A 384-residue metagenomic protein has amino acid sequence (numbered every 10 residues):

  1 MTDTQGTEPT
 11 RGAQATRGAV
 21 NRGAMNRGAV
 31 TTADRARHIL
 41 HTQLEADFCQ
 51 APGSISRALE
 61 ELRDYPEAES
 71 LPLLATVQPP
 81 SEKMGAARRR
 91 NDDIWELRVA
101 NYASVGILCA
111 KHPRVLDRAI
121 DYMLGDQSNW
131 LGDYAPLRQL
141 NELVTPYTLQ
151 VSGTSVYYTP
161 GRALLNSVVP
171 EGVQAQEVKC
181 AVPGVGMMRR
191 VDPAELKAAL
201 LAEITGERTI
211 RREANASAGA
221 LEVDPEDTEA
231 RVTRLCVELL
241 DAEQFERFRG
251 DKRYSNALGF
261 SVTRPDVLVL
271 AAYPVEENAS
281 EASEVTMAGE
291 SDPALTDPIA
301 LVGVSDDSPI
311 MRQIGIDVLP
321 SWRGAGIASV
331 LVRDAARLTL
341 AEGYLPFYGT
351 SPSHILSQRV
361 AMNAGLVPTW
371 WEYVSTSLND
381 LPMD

Functional and structural regions predicted by a protein language model:
D3-V30, N278-G289: Compositionally biased, intrinsically disordered low-complexity segments enriched for polar/charged residues
R35-F248: Acyl-donor-binding surface of acyltransferase catalytic domains
E142, E243-L268: Active-site rim helix/loop that mediates acceptor-substrate recognition in acyltransferases
V151-Y158, V367-P382: Conserved catalytic-core motifs of GNAT/GCN5-like acyltransferases
F260-R264, I299-M311, G315-L319: A conserved beta-strand-loop-helix scaffold within acyl/acetyltransferase catalytic domains
D266-A300: Conserved beta-hairpin
V318, G324-L338, R359, N363: Conserved acetyl-CoA-binding loop-helix of GNAT-fold acetyltransferases
T339-S351: Conserved GNAT acetyl-CoA-binding A-motif
